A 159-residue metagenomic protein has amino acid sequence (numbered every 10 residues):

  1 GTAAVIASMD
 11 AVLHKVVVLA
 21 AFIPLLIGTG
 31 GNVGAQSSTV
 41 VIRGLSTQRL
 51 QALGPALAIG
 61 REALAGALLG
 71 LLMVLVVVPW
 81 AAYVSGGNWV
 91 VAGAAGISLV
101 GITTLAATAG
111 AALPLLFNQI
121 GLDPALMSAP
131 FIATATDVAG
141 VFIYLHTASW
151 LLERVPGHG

Functional and structural regions predicted by a protein language model:
G1-L105, A112-A135, T147-G159: Alpha-helical transmembrane segments and their membrane-interface boundaries that form or gate the permeation pathway
V138, F142-H146: A gly/Pro-rich, aromatic-decorated transmembrane alpha-helix motif that marks the paired, flexible gating helices
